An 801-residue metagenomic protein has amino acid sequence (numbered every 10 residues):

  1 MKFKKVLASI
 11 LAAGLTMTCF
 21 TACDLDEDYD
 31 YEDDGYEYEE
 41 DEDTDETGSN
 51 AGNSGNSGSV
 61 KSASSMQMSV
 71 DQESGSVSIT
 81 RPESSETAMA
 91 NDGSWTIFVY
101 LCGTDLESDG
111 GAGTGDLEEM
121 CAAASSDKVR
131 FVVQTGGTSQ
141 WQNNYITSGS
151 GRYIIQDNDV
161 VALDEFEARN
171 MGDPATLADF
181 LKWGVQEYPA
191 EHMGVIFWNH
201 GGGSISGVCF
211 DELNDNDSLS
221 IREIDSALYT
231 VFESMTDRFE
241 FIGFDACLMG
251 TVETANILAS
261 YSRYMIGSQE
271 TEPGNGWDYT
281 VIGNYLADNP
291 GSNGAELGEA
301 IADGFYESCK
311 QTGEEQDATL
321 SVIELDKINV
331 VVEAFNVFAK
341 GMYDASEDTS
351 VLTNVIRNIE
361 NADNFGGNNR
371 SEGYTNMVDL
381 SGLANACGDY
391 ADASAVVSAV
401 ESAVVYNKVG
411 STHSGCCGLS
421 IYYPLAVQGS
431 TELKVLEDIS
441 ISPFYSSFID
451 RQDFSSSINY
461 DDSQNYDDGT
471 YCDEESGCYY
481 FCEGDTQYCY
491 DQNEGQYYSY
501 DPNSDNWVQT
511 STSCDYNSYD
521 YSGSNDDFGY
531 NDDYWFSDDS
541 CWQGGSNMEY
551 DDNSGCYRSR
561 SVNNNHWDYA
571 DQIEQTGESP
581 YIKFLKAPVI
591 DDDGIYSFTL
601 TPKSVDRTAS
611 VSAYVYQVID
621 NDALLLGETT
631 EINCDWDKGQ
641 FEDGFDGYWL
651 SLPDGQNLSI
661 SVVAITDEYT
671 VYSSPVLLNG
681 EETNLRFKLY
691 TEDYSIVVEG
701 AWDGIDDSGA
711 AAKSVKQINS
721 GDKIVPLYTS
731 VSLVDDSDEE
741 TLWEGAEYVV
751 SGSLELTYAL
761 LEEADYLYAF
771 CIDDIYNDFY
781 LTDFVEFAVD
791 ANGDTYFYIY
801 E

Functional and structural regions predicted by a protein language model:
M1-K2: N-terminal secretory signal peptides that target proteins for export/translocation
K5-G14: Sec-dependent N-terminal signal peptides
T18-A22: C-terminal motif of bacterial Sec signal peptides marking the signal peptidase cleavage site
D24-D26: Bacterial signal peptide processing site
D30-P189: N-terminal extension/subdomain marker
E37, E42-S65, S69-A90, Q186 (+2 more regions): Terminal, contiguous helix-loop blocks that mediate binding/assembly
T96-L101, R130-T135, M193-F197, E240-F244 (+2 more regions): Structural recognition of the beta-strand scaffold that forms the well-ordered cores of secreted hydrolase catalytic
T135-S234, A246-C247, V252, Q269-E270: Catalytic-core segments of thiol-dependent peptidases
